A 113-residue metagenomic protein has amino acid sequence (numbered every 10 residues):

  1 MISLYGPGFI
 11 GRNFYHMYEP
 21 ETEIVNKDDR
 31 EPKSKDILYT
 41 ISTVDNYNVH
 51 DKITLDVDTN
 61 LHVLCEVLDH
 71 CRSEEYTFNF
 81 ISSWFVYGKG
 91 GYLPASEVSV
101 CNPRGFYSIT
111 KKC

Functional and structural regions predicted by a protein language model:
M1-P20: N-terminal Rossmann NAD(P)H-binding glycine-rich loop of SDR-like oxidoreductase domains
L4-Y5, T40, I81: Short hydrophobic segments within beta-strands
N13-Y15, N48-H50, G88-G91: Short glycine-/acidic-enriched loop or helix-start segments at secondary-structure transitions that form or flank
Y18-E19, D51-T54, Y92-S96: Short, glycine/charged-enriched secondary-structure capping and boundary segments
P20-R30: NAD(P)-binding Rossmann-fold cofactor-contacting core
D29-H62, H70, V86: NAD(P)H-binding glycine-rich loop region in Rossmannoid oxidoreductase-like domains and their noncatalytic homologs
E66-R104: Conserved Rossmann-fold NAD(P)-dependent oxidoreductase catalytic core, especially the SDR/UDP-sugar
N102-C113: Active-site Tyr-X1-5-Lys
